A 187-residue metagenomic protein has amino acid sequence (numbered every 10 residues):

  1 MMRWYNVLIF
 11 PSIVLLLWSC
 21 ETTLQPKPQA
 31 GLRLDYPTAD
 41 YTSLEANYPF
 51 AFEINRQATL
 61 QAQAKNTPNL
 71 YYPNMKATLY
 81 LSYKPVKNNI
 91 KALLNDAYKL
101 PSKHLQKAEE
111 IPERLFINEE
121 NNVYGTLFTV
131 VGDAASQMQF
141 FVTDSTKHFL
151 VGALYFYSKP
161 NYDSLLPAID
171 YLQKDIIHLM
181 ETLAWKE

Functional and structural regions predicted by a protein language model:
M1-I9: Bacterial N-terminal signal peptides that target proteins for export
L16-S19: C-terminal motif of bacterial Sec signal peptides marking the signal peptidase cleavage site
E21-Q25: Bacterial signal peptide processing site
P28-Y48: Post-signal peptide N-terminal segment of mature Sec-exported envelope proteins
N47-K99: Secretory pathway targeting signatures of secreted, lumenal, and periplasmic proteins
T59, Y98-A153: Signature of long, low-cysteine stretches enriched in small and polar/charged residues
L79-N88, M138-F140, Y162-D170: Second-shell loop/turn segments in exported
L154-E187: Surface-exposed amphipathic alpha-helical segments
